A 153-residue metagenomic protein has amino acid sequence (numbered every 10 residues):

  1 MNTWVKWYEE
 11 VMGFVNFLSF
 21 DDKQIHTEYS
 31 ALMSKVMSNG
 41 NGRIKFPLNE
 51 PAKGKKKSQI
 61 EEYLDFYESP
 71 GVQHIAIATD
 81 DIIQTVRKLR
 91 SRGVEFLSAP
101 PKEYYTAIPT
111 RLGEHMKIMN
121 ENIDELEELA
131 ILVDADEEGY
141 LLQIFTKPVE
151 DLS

Functional and structural regions predicted by a protein language model:
M1-F17, H26-S153: Glyoxalase I/VOC metalloenzyme domain signal
D22-Q24: Eukaryotic intrinsically disordered and solvent-exposed regulatory patches
